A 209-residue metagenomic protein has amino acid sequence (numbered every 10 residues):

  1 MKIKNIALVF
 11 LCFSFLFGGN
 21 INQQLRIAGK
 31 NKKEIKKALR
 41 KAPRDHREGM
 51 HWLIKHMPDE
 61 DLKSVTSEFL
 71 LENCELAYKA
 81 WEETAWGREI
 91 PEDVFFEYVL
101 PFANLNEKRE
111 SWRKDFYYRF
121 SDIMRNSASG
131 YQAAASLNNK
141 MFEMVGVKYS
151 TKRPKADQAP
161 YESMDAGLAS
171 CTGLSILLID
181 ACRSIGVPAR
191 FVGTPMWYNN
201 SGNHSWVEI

Functional and structural regions predicted by a protein language model:
K2-V9: Sec-dependent signal peptide recognition, specifically the positively charged N-region followed immediately by
A7, I27-G29, A181, N199: A generic structural signal for short, solvent-exposed coil/turn residues that cap or connect secondary-structure
F10-G18: Hydrophobic h-region of N-terminal signal peptides that target proteins for export in Gram-negative bacteria
F17-S150, S163, S184: N-terminal accessory/pre-domain segments preceding catalytic cores
D122-A128, A133-K140, T151-E162, A166-G167 (+1 more regions): Hydrophobic/aromatic-rich core segments of domains that either
